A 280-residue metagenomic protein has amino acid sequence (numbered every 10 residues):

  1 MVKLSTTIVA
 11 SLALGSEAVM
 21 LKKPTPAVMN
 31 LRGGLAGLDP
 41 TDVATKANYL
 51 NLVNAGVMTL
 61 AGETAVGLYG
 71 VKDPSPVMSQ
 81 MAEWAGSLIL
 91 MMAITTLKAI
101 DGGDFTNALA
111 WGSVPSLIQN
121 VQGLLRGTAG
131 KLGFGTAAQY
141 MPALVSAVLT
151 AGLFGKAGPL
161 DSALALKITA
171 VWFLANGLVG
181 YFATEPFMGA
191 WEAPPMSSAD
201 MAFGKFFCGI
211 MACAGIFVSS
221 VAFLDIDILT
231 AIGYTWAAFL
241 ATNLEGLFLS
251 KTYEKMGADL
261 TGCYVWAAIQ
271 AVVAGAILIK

Functional and structural regions predicted by a protein language model:
M1-L38: N-terminal chloroplast transit peptides
G33-N54, G155-F173: Cytosolic juxtamembrane helix and N-cap/initiation of the first transmembrane helix
A44-Y49, G102-S113, S162-K167, D227-W236: Membrane-interfacial loop-to-transmembrane alpha-helix junctions, especially the N-terminal start
Y49-M81, W172-F203: Hydrophobic transmembrane helix segments
N54-A55, V77-D101, W111-V114, A175-N176 (+2 more regions): Core segments of alpha-helical transmembrane spans in multipass integral membrane proteins
A108-L124, M211-A214, I232-L247, A267-Q270: Hydrophobic alpha-helical membrane segments
N120-A137, N243-G262: Membrane-helix boundary connector in multi-pass membrane proteins
S146-P159, V179-G180, Q270-K280: Membrane-water interface at the C-terminal end of transmembrane alpha helices
